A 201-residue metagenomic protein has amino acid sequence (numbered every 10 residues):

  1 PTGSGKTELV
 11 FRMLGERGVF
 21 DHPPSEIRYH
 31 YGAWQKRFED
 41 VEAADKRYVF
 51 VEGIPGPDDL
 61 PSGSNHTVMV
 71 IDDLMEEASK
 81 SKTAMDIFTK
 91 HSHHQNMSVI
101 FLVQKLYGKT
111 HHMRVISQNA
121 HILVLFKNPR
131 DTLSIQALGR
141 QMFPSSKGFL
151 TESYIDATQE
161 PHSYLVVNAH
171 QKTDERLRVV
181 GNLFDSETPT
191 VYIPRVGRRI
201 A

Functional and structural regions predicted by a protein language model:
P1-G18, G32-K36, A43-F149: Conserved P-loop NTPase motor cores
P1-S4, L9, E16-H22, D86 (+2 more regions): P-loop NTPase motor core of the ASCE superfamily
D21-H30: Conserved catalytic segments around the Walker B and adjacent sensor/switch elements of P-loop NTPase domains
P23, S64-N65, Q95, E160-H162: Residue-level preference for short coil/turn positions at secondary-structure junctions
I27, F38-V41: TRAFAC-class small GTPase G-domain
R28, S98-I100, L165: A structural signal for isolated positions on well-ordered beta-strands in alpha/beta enzyme cores
